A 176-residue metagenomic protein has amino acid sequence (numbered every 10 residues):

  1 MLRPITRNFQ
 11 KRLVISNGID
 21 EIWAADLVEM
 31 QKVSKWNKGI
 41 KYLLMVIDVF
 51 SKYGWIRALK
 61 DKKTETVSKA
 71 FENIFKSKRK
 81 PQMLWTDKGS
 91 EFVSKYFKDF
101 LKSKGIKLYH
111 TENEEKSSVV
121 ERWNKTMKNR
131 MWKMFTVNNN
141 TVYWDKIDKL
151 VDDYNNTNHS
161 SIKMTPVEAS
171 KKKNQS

Functional and structural regions predicted by a protein language model:
M1-N129, T157-S176: Retroviral integrase
R130, K146, L150, N155: Catalytic phosphate/metal-binding cores of nucleic-acid and nucleotide-processing enzymes, i.e., regions that mediate
F135-K149: Short, charged, surface-exposed loops that flank catalytic or proteolytic processing sites
